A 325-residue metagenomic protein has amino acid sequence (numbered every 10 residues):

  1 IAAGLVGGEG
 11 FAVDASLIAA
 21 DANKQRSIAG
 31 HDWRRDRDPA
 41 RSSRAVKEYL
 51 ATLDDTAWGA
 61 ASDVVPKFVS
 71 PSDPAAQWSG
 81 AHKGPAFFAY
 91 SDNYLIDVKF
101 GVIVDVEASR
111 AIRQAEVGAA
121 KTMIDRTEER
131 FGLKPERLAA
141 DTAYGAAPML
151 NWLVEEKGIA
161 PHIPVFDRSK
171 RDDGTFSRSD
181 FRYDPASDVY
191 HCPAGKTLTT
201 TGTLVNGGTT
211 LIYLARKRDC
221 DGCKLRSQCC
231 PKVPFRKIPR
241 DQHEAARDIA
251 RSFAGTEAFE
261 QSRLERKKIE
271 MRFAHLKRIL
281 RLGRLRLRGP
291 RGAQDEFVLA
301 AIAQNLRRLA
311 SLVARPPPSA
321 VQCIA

Functional and structural regions predicted by a protein language model:
I1-A325: Anion-binding and metal-coordination hotspots
